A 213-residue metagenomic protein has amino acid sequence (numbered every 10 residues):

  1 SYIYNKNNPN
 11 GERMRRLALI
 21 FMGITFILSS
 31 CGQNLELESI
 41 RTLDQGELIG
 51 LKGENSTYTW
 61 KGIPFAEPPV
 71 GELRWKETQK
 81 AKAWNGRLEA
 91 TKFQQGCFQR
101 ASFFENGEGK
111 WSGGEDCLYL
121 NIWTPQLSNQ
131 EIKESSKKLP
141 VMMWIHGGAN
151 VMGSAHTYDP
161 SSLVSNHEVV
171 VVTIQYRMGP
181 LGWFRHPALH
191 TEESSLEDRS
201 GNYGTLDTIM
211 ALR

Functional and structural regions predicted by a protein language model:
S1-R13: Short, Lys/Arg-enriched N-terminal segments with co-localized hydrophobic residues within the first ~10-30 amino acids
I20-I27: Bacterial N-terminal signal peptides
G32-L206: Non-catalytic accessory segments of hydrolases
A211-R213: Short, well-ordered amphipathic alpha-helical segments that serve as non-catalytic structural scaffolds within diverse
